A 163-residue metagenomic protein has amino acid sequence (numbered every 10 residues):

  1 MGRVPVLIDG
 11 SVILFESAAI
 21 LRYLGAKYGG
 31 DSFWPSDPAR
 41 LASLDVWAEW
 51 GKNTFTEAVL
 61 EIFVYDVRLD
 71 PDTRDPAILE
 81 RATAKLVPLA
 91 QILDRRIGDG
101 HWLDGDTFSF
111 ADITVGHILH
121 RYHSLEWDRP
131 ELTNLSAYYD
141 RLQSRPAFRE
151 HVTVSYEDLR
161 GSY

Functional and structural regions predicted by a protein language model:
M1-E80: GST-like domain detector, emphasizing the conserved glutathione-binding G-site in the N-terminal thioredoxin-like
L24-G25, D140, L159-G161: Short secondary-structure boundary/hinge segments and terminal tails
D31, L125-E126, G161: A short, acidic/glycine-rich surface segment
P38, T107, T153-Y156: Residues that form or immediately flank small-molecule/cofactor binding pockets and catalytic motifs
A48-P146, H151: GST-like fold's C-terminal all-alpha helical module
F148-Y163: Terminal-tail/helix-coil boundary detector
